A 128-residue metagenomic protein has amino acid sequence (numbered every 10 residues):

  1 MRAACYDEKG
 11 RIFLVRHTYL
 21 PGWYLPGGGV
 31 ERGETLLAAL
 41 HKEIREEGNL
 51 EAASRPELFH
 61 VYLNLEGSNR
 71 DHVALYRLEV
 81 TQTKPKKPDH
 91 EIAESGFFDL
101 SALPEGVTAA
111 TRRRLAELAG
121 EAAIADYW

Functional and structural regions predicted by a protein language model:
M1, G10, H72-A74, A93: Change "...and in nucleic-acid phosphodiester-cleaving endonucleases..." to "...and in nucleic-acid processing enzymes
M1-I12, V61: Conserved N-terminal beta-strand and adjoining loop/helix that marks the start of the Nudix/MutT-like hydrolase domain
C5-Y6, L14, L78, F97: Conserved hydrophobic "DFG−1" position in protein kinase catalytic cores
D7-E47: Conserved Nudix-box catalytic region and its N-terminal flanking loop in Nudix hydrolases and closely related
E8-G10, E79-K84, L100-A102: Short loop segments at secondary-structure junctions
P21-G22, H90-W128: Nudix hydrolase/Nudix homology domain
E51-H60: A short coil-to-beta-strand element that immediately follows conserved catalytic motifs
V61-K86, G96, T111-R114, A119: Active-site-adjacent beta-strand/loop module that shapes the phosphate/pyrophosphate-binding cleft
